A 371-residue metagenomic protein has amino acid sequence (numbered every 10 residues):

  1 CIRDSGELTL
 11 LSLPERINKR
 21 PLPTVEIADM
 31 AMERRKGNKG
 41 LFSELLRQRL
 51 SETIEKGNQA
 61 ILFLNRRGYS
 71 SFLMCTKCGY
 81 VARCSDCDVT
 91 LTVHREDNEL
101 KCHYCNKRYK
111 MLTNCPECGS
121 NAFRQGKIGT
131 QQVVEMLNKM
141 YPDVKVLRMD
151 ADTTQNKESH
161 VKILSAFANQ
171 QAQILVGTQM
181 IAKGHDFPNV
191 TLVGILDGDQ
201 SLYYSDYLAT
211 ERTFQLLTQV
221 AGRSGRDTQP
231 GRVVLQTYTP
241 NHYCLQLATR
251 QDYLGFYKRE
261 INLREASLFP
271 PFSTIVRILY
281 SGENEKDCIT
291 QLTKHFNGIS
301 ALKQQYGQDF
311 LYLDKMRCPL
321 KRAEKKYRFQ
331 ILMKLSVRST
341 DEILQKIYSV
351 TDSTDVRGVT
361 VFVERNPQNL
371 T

Functional and structural regions predicted by a protein language model:
C1: Active-site loops and adjacent core secondary-structure elements that bind or stabilize anionic groups
D4-L279, N284-I289, Q330-I331, R338: Inter-lobe coupling/hinge segments of SF2-like helicase ATPases
V233-H242, K315-P319, P367-Q368: A glycine-rich phosphate-binding loop feature that marks nucleotide/adenosyl-phosphate handling sites
L254, C288-L313: Short amphipathic alpha-helix segments
Q291-N297, E342-T351: Short amphipathic alpha-helices in soluble, non-transmembrane regions that often serve as interface/regulatory elements
L302-C318, R357-N366: Short beta-strand elements
K321-K334, R365-T371: Short, low-order "capping/linker" segments at domain edges
L344-T371: Generic C-terminus detector
